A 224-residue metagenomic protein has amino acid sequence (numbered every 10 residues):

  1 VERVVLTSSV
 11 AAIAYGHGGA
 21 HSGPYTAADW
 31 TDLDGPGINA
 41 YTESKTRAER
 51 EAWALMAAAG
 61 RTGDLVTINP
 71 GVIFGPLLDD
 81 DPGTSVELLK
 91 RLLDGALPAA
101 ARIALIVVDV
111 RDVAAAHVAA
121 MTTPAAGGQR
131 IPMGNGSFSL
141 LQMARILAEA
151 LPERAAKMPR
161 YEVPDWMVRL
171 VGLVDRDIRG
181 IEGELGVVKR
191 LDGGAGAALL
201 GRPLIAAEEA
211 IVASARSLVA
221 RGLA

Functional and structural regions predicted by a protein language model:
V1-N39: Conserved Rossmann-fold NAD(P)-dependent oxidoreductase catalytic core, especially the SDR/UDP-sugar
A12-I13, I73-G75, V113, F138: Conserved sequence/active-site signature of Rossmann-fold short-chain dehydrogenase/reductase
D32-G37, D79-D80, V86-V108, D112: A conserved pocket-lining segment of Rossmann-fold NAD(P)-dependent short-chain dehydrogenase/reductase
G35-V66: Active-site Tyr-X1-5-Lys
E43, T67, A101-A114, R130 (+3 more regions): Conserved loop-to-helix N-cap of the C-terminal "lid" that shapes the substrate pocket in Rossmann-like
G60-G63, G75-L88, A120-R130, R154: Glycine/proline-rich active-site loop of Rossmann-fold NAD(P)-dependent oxidoreductases
A116-G180, A198, A207-A224: Mid/C-terminal beta-alpha module of Rossmann-like enzyme folds, strongest in SDR-family dehydrogenases/epimerases
